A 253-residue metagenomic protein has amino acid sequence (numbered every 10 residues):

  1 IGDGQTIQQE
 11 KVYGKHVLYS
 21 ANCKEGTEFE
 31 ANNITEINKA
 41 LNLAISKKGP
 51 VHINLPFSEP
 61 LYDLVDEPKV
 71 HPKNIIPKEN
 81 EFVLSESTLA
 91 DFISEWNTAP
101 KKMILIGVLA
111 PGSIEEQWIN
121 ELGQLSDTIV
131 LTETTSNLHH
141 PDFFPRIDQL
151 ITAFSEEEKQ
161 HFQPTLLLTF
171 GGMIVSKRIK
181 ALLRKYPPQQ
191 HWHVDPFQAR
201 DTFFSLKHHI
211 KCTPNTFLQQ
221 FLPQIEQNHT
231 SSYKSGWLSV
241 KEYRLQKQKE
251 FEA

Functional and structural regions predicted by a protein language model:
I1, G14, K24, H52-P56 (+3 more regions): Short beta-strand segments
Q5-G49: Conserved thiamine diphosphate
Y19-E25, P145-F154, K207-Q220: Short acidic-hydrophobic, aromatic-tinged amphipathic segments that line or gate anion-handling sites
L43-T98: Conformationally flexible catalytic loops at phosphate/diphosphate-handling active centers
L55-L61, V108-A110, T135-S136, Q198: Glycine-rich beta-alpha junction loops
P100-G112, V240, F251: Active-site donor-nucleotide binding/catalytic segment of nucleotide-sugar enzymes
I106-W192: Glycine-rich, anion-gripping cofactor-binding loops and their flanking helix/strand elements in enzyme active sites
Y186-A253: Phosphate/pyrophosphate-binding active-site segments
